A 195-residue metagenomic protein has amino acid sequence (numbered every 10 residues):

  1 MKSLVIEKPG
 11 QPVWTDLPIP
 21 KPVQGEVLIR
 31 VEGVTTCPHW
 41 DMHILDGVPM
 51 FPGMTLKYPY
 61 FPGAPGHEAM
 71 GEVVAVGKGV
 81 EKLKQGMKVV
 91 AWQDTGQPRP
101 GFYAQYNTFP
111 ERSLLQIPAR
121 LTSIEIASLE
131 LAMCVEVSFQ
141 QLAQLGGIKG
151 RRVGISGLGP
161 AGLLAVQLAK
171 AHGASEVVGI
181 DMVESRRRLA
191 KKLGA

Functional and structural regions predicted by a protein language model:
K8, K78, A119: Short, conserved catalytic or interaction motifs in soluble domains
K8-G10, V23: Residue-level recognition of beta-strand termini and adjacent short loop/turns
Q11-P18: Short glycine/threonine/proline-enriched tight-turn/helix- or strand-capping micro-motif at secondary-structure
P20-T35, V48-T95: Glycine-rich beta-strand-centered segment in the early N-terminal region that forms part of a ligand/cofactor-binding
H39-L45: Cytochrome P450 core scaffold surrounding the K-helix E-X-X-R motif and the conserved "meander" helix-loop region
T55-P62, H67, K82, W92-S156: NAD(P)H dinucleotide-binding glycine-rich loop of Rossmann-like/cofactor-binding domains, especially the beta1-alpha1
I124-A195: Mid-domain Rossmann-like dinucleotide-binding core that forms the NAD(H)/NADP(H) cofactor-binding site
